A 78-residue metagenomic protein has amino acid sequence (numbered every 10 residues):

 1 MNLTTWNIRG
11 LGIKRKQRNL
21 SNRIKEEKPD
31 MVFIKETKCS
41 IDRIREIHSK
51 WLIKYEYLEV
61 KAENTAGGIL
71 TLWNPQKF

Functional and structural regions predicted by a protein language model:
M1-F78: Short phosphate/oxyanion-binding micro-motifs
